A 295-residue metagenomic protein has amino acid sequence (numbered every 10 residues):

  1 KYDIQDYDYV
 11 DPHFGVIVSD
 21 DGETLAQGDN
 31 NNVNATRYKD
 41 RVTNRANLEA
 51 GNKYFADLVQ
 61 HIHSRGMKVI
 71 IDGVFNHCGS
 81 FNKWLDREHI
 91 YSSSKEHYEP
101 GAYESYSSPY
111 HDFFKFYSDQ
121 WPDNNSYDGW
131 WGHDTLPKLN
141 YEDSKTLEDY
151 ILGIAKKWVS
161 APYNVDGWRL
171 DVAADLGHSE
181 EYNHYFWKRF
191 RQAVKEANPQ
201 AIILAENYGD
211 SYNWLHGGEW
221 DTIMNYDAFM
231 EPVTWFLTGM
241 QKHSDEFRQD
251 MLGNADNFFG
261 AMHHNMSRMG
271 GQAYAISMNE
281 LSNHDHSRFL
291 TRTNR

Functional and structural regions predicted by a protein language model:
K1, W158, P162-V165: Catalytic domains of carbohydrate-active enzymes, especially glycoside hydrolases
K1-K53, Q60, Y91-N140: Aromatic- and acidic-residue-enriched carbohydrate-binding clefts of CAZyme catalytic domains
D11-F14, F75-H77, D143, R169-L176 (+3 more regions): Short, flexible loop/turn elements at secondary-structure junctions
G51, F55, L147-I151, N183 (+1 more regions): Aromatic/hydrophobic pocket-lining residues that form the small-molecule binding cavity in soluble enzyme cores
A56, I70-I71: Transmembrane beta-barrel strand/turn architecture of Gram-negative outer membrane proteins
V59, H63-M67, N76-H77, F81-Y117 (+4 more regions): Active-site-proximal helices and loops of the catalytic beta/alpha 8
D134-P137, D171-L176, R268-N294: Active-site clefts of carbohydrate-active enzymes
S144-A161: Short, acidic/polar
